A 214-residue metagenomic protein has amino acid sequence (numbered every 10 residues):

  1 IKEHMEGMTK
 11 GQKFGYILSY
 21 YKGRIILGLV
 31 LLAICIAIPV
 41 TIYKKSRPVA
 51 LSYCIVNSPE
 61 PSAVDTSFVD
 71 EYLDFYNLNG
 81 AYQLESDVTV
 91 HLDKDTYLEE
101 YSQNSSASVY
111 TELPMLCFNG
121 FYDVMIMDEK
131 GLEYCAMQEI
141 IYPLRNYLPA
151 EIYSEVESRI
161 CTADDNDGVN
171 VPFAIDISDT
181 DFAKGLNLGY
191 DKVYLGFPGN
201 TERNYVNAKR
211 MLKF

Functional and structural regions predicted by a protein language model:
K2-F14: Short, membrane-interfacial amphipathic segments enriched in basic
G23-I42: Hydrophobic membrane-insertion alpha-helices, especially the h-region of bacterial N-terminal signal peptides
V49-P59, L84-D87: Short, well-ordered beta-strand elements
S58-S62, K130-Y134, T201-R203: Solvent-exposed loop/turn segments at secondary-structure junctions within structured extracellular/periplasmic domains
V69-V124: Extracytoplasmic/periplasmic/luminal assembly and interaction segments in envelope/secretory/respiratory proteins
S102-D167: Extracytoplasmic "Venus flytrap"/periplasmic binding protein-like
G189-V206: A bilobed periplasmic-binding-protein/Venus flytrap-type ligand-binding module shared by bacterial periplasmic
Y205-F214: Small-molecule-sensing regulatory modules
